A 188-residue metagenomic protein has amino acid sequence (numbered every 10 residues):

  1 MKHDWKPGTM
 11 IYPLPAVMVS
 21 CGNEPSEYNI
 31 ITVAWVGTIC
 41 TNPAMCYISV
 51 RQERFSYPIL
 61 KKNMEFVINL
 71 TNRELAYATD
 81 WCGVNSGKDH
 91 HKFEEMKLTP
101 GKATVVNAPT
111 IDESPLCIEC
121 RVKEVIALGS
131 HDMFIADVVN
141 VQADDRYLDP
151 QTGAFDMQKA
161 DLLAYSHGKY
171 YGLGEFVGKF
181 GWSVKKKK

Functional and structural regions predicted by a protein language model:
M1-K188: Basic, polyanion-binding surface patches
